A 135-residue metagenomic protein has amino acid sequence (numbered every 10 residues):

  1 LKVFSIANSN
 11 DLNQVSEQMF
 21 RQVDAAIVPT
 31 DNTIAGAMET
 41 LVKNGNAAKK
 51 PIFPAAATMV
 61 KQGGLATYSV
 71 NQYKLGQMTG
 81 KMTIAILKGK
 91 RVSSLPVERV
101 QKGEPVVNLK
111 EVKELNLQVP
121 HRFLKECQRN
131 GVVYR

Functional and structural regions predicted by a protein language model:
L1-R135: Short hydrophobic alpha-helices and adjacent helix-cap/hinge residues
